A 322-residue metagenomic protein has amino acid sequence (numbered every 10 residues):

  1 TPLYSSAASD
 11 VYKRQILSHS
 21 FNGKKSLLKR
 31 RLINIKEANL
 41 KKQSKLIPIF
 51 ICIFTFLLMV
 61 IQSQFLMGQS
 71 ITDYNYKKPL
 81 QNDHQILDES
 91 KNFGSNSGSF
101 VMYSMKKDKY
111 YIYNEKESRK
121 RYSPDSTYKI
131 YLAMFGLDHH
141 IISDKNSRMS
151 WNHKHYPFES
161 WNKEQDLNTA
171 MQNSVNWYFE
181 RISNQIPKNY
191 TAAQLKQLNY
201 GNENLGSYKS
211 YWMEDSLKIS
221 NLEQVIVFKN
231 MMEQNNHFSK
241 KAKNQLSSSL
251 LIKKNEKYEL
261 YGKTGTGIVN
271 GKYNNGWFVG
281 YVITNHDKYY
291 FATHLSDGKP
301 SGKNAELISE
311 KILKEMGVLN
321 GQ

Functional and structural regions predicted by a protein language model:
T1-A8, Y12: Single conserved hydrophobic/aromatic residue that forms the stacking wall/gate of nucleotide- or nucleobase-binding
K13-K25: A short, acidic loop/turn at secondary-structure junctions
N22-H84: Cytosolic-facing loops and C-terminal tails of multi-pass membrane proteins
Q69-S90, G94, R121, N184-N189 (+2 more regions): Structured C-terminal helix/loop/strand segments within mature extracytoplasmic catalytic/sensor domains
R121-K145, A170, F291: Active-site SXXK
D138-K154, F238-K243: Short, well-structured active-site flanking segments
K145-A192, S220: Conserved catalytic neighborhood of penicillin-recognizing serine enzymes
D166-L167, R181-K229: Mid-domain, small-residue-enriched loop/turn segments at the edges of structured enzyme/sensor domains
